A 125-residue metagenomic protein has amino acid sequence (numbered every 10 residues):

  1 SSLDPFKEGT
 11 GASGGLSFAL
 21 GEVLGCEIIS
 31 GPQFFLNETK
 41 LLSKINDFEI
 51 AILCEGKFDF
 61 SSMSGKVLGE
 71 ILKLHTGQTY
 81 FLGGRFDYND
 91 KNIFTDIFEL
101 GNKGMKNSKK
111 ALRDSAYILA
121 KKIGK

Functional and structural regions predicted by a protein language model:
S1-K125: N-terminal loops that bind phosphate or other acidic moieties and the adjacent beta-alpha structural core
